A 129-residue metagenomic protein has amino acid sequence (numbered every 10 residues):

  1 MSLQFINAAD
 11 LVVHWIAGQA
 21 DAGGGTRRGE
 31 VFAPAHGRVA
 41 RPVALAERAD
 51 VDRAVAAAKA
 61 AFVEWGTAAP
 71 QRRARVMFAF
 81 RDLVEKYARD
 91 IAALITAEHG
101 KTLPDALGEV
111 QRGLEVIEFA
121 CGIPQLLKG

Functional and structural regions predicted by a protein language model:
M1-P42, R75, A79, L127-G129: Terminal low-complexity tails and localization/encapsulation signals of metabolic enzymes
G37-L127: Glycine-rich loop-to-alpha-helix module at the N-terminal edge of alpha/beta enzyme cores
